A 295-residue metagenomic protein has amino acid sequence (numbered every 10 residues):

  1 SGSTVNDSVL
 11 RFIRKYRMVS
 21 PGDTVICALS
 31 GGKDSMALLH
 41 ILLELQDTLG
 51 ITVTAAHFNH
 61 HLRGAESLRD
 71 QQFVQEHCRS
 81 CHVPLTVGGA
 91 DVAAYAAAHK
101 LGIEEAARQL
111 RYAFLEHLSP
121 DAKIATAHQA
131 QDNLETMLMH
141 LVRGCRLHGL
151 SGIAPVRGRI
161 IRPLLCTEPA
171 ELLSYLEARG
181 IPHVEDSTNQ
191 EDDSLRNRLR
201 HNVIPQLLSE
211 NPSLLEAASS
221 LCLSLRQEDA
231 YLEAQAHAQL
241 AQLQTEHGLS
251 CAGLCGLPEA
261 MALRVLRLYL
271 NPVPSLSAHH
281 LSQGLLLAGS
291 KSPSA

Functional and structural regions predicted by a protein language model:
S1-P205: Core alpha/beta nucleotide-donor-binding catalytic domains of modification enzymes
S3-D34, T54, F58, A90 (+5 more regions): AMP-forming adenylation/ATP pyrophosphatase catalytic core
A178, S209, R226-Q227: Glycine-rich active-site loop/lid subdomains used to bind and stabilize high-energy intermediates
N189-R196, L215-R226: Internal, active-site/partner-interface "lid" segment
H201-A218: Conserved anion/nucleotide-ligand pocket segment
